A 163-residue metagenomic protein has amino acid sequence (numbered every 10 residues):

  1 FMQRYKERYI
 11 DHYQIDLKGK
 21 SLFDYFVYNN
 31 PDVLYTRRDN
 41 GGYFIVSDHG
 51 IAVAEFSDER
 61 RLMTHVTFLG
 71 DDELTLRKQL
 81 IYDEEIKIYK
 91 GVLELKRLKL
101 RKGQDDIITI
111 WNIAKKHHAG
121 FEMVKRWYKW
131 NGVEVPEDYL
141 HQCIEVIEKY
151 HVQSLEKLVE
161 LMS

Functional and structural regions predicted by a protein language model:
F1-S163: Ribonuclease/tRNase effector modules and their secretory precursors
